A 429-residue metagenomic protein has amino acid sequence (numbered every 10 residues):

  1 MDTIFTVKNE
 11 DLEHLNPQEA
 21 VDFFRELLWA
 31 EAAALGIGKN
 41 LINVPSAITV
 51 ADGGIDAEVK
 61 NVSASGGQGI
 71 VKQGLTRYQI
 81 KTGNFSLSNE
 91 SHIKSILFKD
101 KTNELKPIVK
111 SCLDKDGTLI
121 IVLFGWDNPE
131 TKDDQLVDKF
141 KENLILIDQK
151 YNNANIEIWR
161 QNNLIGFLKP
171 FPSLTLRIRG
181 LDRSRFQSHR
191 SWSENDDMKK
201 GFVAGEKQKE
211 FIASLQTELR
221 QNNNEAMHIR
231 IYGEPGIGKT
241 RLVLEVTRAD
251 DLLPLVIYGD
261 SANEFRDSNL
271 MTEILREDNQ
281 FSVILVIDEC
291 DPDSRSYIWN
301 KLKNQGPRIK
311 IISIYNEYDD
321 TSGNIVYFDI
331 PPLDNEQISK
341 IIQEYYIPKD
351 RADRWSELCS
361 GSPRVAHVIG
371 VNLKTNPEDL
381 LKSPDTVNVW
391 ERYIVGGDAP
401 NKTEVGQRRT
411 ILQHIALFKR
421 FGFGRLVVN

Functional and structural regions predicted by a protein language model:
M1-K200: Mixed-charge (Asp/Glu-Lys/Arg
G36-I37, R248-Y258: Post-Walker A helix-loop "phosphate-sensing" segment adjacent to the P-loop in P-loop NTPases
T82, L123-W126, Y232-G236, G259-N263 (+4 more regions): Structural motif
H92-C112, W126, R177-L219, N223-H228 (+2 more regions): Winged-helix-like regulatory helical subdomains adjacent to P-loop NTPase cores
D127-K132, D291-I298, L302-F328: Sensor-1/coupling segment of RecA-like P-loop NTPase cores
A226-R230, L255, S282-I284: Residue-level preference for the first positions of well-ordered beta-strands
G236, L242-V243, D319-V326, L333-Q337 (+1 more regions): Amphipathic alpha-helical "lid/sensor" segments that cap RecA-like P-loop NTPase cores
I257-W299, K303-Q305: Conserved P-loop NTPase "ATPase switch" module shared by AAA+ and STAND
